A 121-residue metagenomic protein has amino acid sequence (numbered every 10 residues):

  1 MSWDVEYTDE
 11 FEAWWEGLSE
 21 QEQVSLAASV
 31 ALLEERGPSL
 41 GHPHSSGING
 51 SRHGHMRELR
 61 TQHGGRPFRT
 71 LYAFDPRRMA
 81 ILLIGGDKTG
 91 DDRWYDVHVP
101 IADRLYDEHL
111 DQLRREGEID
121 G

Functional and structural regions predicted by a protein language model:
M1-P67, P76-A80, D87-G121: Basic, Lys/Arg-enriched alpha-helical interface segments
